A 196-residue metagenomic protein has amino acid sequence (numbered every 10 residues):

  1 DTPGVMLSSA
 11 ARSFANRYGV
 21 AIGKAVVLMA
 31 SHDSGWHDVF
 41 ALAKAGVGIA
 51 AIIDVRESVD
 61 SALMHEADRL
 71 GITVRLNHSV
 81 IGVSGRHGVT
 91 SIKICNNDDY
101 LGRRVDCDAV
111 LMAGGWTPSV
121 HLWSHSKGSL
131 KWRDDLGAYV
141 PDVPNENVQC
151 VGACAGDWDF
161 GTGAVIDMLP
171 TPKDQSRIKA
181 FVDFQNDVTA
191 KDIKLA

Functional and structural regions predicted by a protein language model:
D1-A196: Residues forming the flavin
